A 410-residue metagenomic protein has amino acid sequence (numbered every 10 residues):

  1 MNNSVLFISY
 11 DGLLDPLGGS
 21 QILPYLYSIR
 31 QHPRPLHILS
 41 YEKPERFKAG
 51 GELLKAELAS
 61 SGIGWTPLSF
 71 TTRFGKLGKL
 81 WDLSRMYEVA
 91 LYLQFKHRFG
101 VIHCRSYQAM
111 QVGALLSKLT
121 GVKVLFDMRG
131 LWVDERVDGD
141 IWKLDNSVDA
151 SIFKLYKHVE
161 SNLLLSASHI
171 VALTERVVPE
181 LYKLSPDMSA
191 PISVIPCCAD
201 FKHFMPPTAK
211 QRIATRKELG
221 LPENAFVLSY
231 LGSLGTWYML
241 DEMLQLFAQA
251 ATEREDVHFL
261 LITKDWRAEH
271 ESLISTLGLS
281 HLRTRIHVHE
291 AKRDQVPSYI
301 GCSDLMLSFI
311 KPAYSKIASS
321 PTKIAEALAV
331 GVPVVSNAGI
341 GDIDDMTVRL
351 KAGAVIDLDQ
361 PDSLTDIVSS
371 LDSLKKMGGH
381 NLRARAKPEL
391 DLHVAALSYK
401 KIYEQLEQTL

Functional and structural regions predicted by a protein language model:
M1-G64, Q245-T252: N-terminal subdomain of nucleotide-sugar transferases
L6-I8, P222-Y238, L244-F247: Conserved donor-binding/catalytic core segment of Leloir-type glycosyltransferases
P16, Y238, H289-Y299, D304-A325 (+1 more regions): Nucleotide-sugar-dependent
G50-E57, M205-L221, G379-N381: A short helix/loop element that forms part of the nucleotide-sugar donor recognition site in Leloir-type
S84-F95, Q111, L115-L119, W132-D134 (+1 more regions): Membrane-proximal helix-turn-helix segments that form the acceptor-binding/catalytic region of lipid-linked
R176, C198: Carbohydrate-associated surface elements
T263-K264, H270-S298: Nucleotide-activated donor-binding/catalytic signature segment of Leloir-type glycosyltransferases, i.e., the conserved
L358-D362, S373-Q405: A charged, aromatic-enriched C-terminal amphipathic alpha-helix characteristic of glycosyltransferases across folds
